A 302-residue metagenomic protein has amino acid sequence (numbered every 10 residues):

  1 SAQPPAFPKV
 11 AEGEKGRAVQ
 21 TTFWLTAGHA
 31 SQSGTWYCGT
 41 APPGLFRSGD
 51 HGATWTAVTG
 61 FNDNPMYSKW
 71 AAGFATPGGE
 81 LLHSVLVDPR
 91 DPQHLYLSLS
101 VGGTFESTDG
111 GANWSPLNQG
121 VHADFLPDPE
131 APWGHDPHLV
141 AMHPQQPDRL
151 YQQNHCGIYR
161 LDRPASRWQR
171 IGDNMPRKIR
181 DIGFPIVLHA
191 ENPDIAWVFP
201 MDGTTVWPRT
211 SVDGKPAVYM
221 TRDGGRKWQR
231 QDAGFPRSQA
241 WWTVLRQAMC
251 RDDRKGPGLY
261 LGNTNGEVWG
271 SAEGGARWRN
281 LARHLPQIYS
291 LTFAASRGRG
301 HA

Functional and structural regions predicted by a protein language model:
S1-A302: Extracellular glycan-interacting surfaces
